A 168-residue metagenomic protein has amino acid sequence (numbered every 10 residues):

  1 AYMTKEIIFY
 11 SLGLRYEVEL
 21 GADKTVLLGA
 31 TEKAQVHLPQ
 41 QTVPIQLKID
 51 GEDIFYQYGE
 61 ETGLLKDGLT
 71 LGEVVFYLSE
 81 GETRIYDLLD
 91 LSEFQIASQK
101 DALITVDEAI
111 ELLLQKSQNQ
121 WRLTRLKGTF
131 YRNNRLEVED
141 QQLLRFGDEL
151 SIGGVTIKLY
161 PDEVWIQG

Functional and structural regions predicted by a protein language model:
A1-Y2: Short, Lys/Arg-enriched N-terminal segments with co-localized hydrophobic residues within the first ~10-30 amino acids
K5-E73, L89-G154: Forkhead-associated
V75-Y77: N-terminus-biased targeting/localization segments
S79-Q95, K158-G168: Short, compositionally biased
